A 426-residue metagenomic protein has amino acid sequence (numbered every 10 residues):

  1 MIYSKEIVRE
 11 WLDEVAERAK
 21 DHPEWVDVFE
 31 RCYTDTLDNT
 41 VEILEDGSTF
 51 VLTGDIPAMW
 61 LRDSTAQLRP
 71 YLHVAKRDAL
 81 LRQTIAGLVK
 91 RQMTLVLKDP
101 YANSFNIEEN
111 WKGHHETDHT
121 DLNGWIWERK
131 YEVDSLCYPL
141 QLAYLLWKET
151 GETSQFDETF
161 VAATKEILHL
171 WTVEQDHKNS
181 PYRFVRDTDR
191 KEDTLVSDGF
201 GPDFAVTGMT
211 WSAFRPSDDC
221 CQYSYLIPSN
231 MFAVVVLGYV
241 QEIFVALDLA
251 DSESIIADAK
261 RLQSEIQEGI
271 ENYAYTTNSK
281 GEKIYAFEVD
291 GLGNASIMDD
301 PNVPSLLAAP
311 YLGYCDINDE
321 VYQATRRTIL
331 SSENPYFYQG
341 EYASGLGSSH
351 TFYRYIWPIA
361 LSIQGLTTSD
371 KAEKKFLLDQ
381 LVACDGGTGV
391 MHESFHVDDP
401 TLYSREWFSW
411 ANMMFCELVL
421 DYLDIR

Functional and structural regions predicted by a protein language model:
M1-R62: Low-complexity, Ser/Thr/Pro/Gly-enriched N-terminal "stalk/linker" regions
I7-D21, A66-A79, Y138-T153, M231-D251 (+3 more regions): Well-ordered alpha-helical scaffold segments within catalytic/enzyme domains
V15-R31, L145, E192-V196, I266 (+4 more regions): Hydrophobic alpha-helical transmembrane segments of multi-pass integral membrane proteins
V28, C32, A79-L95, E152-T172 (+4 more regions): Extended, well-ordered alpha-helical scaffold segments
T36-D46, N110-D118, D203-R215, Y336 (+1 more regions): Active-site-adjacent bridging/hinge elements
P57-I85, V89-K191, S409-I425: Aromatic-rich carbohydrate-recognition surfaces in CAZymes
L61, L97-S104, E108, T120 (+3 more regions): Extended ligand-binding clefts on enzyme/binding-domain cores
D118-G124, R129-E132, S296-D316, R354-R426: C-terminal capping/lid segments that line or modulate ligand- or cofactor-binding pockets
